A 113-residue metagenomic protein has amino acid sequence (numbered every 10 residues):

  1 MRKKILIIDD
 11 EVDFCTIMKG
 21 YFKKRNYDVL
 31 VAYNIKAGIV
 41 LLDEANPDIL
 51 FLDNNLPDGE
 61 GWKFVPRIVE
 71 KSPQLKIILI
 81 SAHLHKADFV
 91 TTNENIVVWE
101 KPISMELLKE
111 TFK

Functional and structural regions predicted by a protein language model:
V12-L30, I96: Two-component/phosphorelay signaling modules centered on CheY-like receiver
V31, L56-G59: Residue-level signal for the "D+5" position in two-component response regulator receiver
V31-I49: Acidic, metal-coordinating helix/loop segments flanking the phosphotransfer/catalytic sites of two-component signaling
N34, E60-K63: Acidic catalytic/metal-coordinating carboxylates
D53: Active-site residues of response regulator receiver
W62-P73: Short amphipathic alpha-helix used as the core "switch/output" element in two-component signaling
I103-F112: C-terminal output helix
